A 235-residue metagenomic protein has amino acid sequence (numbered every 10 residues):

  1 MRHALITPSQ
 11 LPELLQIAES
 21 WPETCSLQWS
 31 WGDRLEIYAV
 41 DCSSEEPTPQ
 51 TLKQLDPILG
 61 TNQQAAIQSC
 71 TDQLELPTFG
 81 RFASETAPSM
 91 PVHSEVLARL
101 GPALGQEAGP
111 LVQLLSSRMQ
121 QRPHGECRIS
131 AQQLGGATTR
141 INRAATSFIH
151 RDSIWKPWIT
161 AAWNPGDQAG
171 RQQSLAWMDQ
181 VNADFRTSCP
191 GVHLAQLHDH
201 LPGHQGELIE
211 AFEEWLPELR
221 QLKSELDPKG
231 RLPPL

Functional and structural regions predicted by a protein language model:
M1-L235: Soluble FAD-dependent oxygen oxidases
